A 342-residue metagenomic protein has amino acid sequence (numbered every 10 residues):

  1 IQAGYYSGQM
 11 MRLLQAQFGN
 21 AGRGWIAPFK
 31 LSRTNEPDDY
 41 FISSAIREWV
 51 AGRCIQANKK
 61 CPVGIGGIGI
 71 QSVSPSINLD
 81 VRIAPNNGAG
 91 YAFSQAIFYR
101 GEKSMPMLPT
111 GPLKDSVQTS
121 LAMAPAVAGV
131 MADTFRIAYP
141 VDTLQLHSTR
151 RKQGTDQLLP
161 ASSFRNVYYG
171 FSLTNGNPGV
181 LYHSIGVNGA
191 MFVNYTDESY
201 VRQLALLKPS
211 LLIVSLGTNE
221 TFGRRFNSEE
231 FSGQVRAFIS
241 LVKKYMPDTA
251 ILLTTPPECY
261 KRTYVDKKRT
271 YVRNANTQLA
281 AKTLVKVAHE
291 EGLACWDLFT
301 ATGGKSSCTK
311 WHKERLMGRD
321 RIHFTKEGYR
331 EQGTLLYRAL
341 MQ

Functional and structural regions predicted by a protein language model:
Q2-S116, A124-G233, H323: Conserved SGNH/GDSL esterase-like catalytic core that processes O-acyl groups on lipids and polysaccharides
M11-N20, G217, S240-P247, V285-E290 (+1 more regions): Sec-exported extracytoplasmic/periplasmic mature domains
G186, T255, F299: Residues at the C-termini of beta-strands that transition into short coil/loop
D197, C259-Q342: Catalytic His-Asp segment of secreted/periplasmic serine-dependent ester chemistry enzymes
S199, Q234-F238, L335: Well-ordered alpha-helical segments embedded in enzymatic catalytic cores
P209-T221, E229-I239, K244, L252-C295: Conserved N-terminal glycine/acidic-rich loop preference
I251-L252, T325: Extracellular low-complexity Ser/Thr/Asn/Gly-rich intrinsically disordered segments
